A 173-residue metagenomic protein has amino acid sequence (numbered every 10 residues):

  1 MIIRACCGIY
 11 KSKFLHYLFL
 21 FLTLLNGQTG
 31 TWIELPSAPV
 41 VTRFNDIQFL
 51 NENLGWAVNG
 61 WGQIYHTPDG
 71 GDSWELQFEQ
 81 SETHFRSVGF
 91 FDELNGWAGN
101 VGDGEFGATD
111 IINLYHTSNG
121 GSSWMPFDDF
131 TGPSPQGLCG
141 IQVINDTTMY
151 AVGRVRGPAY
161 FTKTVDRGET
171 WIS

Functional and structural regions predicted by a protein language model:
M1-K11: N-terminal secretory signal peptides that target proteins for export/translocation
L20-G27: Hydrophobic h-region of N-terminal signal peptides that target proteins for export in Gram-negative bacteria
Q28-S173: Residue-level hotspots at or immediately adjacent to binding/recognition sites across diverse folds
